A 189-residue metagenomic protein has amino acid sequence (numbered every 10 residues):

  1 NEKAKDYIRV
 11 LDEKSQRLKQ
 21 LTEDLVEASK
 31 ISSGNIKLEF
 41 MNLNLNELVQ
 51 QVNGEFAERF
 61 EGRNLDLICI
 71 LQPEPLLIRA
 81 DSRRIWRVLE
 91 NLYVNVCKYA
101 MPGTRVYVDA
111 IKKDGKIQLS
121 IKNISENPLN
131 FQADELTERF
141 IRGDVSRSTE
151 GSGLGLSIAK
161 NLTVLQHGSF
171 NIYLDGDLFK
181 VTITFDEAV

Functional and structural regions predicted by a protein language model:
E13-L18: Short alpha-helical segment of the dimerization/phosphotransfer core of two-component systems
S33-L38, L77-A80: Conserved micro-motifs of the catalytic ATP-binding
E39-L43, E61, D66-L76: Conserved catalytic submotifs in the C-terminal HATPase_c
V96-C97: Short helix-loop "hinge" at the ATP-lid/N-box region of the Bergerat-fold HATPase_c
G103-G115: Short beta-strand/loop element within the Bergerat-fold HATPase_c
P128-I141: Short conserved segment of the HATPase_c
H167-G168: Conserved glycine-rich
